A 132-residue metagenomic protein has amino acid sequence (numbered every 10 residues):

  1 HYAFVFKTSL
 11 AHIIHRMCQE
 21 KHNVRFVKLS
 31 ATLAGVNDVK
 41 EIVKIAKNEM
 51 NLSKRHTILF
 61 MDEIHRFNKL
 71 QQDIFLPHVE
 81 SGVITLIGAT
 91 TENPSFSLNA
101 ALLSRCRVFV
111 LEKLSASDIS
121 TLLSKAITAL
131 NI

Functional and structural regions predicted by a protein language model:
H1-K28, K44-K47, L76-P77, S81: Walker A/P-loop
K7-T8, V36-D38, F67-K69, P94-A100 (+1 more regions): Switch/connector loops and helix/strand junctions flanking conserved nucleotide-binding motifs in nucleotide-processing
H22-R25, R55, S81-I84, L103-R107: Short glycine-/polar-rich loops that comprise or flank the Walker A/P-loop and associated switch/sensor motifs
R25-I58, K69: Short glycine-rich substrate-engagement loop in P-loop NTPases that contacts/grips substrate
K28, F60, T85-L86, V108-V110: Structured core elements
S30-L33, R107-S120: Conserved AAA+ ATPase "SRH/arginine-finger" region at the nucleotide-binding site
M61, H65-P94, A100-S104: Conserved catalytic/switch belt of AAA+ P-loop NTPases
S115-I132: Conserved small helical "lid"/interfacial subdomain of P-loop NTPases
